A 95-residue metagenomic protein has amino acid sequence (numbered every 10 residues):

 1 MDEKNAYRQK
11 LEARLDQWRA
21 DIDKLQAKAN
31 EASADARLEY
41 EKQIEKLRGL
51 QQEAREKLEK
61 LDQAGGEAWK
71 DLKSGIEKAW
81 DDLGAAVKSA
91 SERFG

Functional and structural regions predicted by a protein language model:
E3-F94: Amphipathic alpha-helical membrane/lipid-surface binding segments
